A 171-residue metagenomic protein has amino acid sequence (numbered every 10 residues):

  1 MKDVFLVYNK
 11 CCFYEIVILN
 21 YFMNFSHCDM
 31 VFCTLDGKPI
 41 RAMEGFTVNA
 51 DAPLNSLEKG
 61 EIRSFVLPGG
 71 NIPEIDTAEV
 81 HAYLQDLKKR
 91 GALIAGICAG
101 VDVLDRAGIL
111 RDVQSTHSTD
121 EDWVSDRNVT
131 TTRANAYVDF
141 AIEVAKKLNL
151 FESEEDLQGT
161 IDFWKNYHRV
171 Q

Functional and structural regions predicted by a protein language model:
K2-L6, K10-C11, V17, Y21-K38 (+1 more regions): Active-site-adjacent pocket-lining segments in enzyme domains
